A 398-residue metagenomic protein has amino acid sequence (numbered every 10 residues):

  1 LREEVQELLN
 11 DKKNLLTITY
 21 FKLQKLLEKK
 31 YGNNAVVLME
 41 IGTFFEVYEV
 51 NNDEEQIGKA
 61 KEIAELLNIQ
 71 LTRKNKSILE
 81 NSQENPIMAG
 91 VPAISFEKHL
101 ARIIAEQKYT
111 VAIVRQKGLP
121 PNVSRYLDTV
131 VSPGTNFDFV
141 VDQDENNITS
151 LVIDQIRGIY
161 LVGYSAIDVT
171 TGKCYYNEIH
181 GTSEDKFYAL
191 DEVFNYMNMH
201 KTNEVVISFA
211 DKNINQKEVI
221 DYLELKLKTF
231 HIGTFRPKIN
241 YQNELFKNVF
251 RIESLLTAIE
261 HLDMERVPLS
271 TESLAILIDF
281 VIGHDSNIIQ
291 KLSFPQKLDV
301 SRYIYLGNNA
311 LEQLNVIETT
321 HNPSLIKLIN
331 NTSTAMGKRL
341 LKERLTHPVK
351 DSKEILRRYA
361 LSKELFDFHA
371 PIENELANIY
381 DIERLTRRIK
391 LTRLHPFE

Functional and structural regions predicted by a protein language model:
L1-T346, K353-L361, R384-R387, L391: Basic, polar low-complexity surface loops/patches
S333, E354, P371-D381: Secondary-structure capping and boundary motifs in well-ordered enzyme cores
V349, F366-D367: Proline-centric
A360-K363, A370, A377, R384 (+1 more regions): Extended, charged coiled-coil helical stalks used as long, distance-spanning scaffolds in large assemblies
L391-E398: Short secondary-structure subsegments characteristic of cysteine-rich extracellular domains
